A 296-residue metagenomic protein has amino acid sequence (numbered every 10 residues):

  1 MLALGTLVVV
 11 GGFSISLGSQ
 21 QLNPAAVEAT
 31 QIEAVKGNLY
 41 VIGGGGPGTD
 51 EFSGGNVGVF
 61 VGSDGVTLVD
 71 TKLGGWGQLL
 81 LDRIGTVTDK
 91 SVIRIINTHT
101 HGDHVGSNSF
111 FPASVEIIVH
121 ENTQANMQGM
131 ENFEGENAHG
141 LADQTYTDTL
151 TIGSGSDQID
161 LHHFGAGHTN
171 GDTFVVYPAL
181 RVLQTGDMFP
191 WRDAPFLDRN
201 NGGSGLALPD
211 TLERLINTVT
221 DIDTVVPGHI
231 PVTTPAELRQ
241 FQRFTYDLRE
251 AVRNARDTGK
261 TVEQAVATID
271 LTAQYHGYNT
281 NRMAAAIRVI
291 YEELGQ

Functional and structural regions predicted by a protein language model:
G5, G11-L22, N217-I222, P231-Q296: Accessory terminal helices/loops
G18-G37: Short N-terminal segments immediately surrounding and downstream of signal-peptide cleavage
E33-R83, V175-Y177, R181-D187: Conserved beta-strand hairpin/beta-sheet module of binuclear metal-dependent hydrolase folds, prominently
L39, G77-Q78, D82-S154, N170: Active-site HxH/HxHxD metal-binding segment of metal-dependent hydrolases
G44-S53, M127-G135, R192-G205: Acidic/histidine-rich helix-loop elements that form or flank divalent-metal/phosphate-binding sites at the catalytic
G45-G46, T71-K72, T100, N122 (+2 more regions): Active-site metal-binding loops of divalent metal-dependent hydrolases
T49-S53, D70-G77, H101-H104, H120 (+6 more regions): Solvent-exposed, acidic/flexible segments
G65-V66, L73-G75, T151, Q158-G167 (+1 more regions): Metallo-beta-lactamase
